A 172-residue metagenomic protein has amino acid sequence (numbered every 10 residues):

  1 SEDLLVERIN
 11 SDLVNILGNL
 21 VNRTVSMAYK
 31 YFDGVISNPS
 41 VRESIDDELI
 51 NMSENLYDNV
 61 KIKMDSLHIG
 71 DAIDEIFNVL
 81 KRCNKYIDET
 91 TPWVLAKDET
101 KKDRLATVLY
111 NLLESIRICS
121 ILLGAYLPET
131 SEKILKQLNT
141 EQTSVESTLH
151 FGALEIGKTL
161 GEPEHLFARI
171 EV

Functional and structural regions predicted by a protein language model:
S1-R42, E141-I170: Catalytic adenosine-cofactor/nucleotide-binding cores of aminoacyl-tRNA synthetases and other
L5-I16, V41, I45-S53, D65-E75 (+2 more regions): Secondary-structure capping and boundary motifs in well-ordered enzyme cores
V6, N10, Y29, D46-K61 (+4 more regions): Generic detector of well-ordered alpha-helical segments enriched in charged/polar residues, highlighting helical
V14, G18-A28, I73, F77-L80 (+2 more regions): Short, hydrophobic, well-ordered secondary-structure elements
V21-V60, L80, N84-K101: Conserved, charged catalytic cores of large soluble enzymes
I62, S66-H68, F77-V172: Basic, alpha-helical terminal appendages of large translation-related enzymes
